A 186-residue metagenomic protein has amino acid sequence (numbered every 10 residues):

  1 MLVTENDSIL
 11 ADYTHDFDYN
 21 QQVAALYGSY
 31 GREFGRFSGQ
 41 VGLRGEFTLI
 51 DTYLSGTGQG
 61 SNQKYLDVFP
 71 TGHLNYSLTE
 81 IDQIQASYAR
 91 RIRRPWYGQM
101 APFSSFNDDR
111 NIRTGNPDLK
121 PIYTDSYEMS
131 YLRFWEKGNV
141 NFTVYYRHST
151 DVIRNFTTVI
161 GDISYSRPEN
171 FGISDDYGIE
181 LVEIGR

Functional and structural regions predicted by a protein language model:
M1, G39-L43, P70, I84-A86 (+2 more regions): Transmembrane beta-strands of outer-membrane beta-barrel proteins
L10-T14, N20-V23, K120, W135 (+1 more regions): Outer membrane beta-barrel strand-and-loop segments of large Gram-negative receptors, especially TonB-dependent
F17, S55-Y65, N116-K120, N170-G172: Outer-membrane beta-barrel proteins
Q21-G58, Y65-T71: Surface-exposed extracellular loop regions of Gram-negative outer-membrane beta-barrel proteins
Y27-S29, T71-H73, D118, E128-S130 (+1 more regions): Outer-membrane beta-barrel architecture
E33, R44-T48, N75, A89-R91 (+2 more regions): Outer-membrane beta-barrel pore domains and translocons
F34-F37, S77-I81, T124, F134-G138 (+2 more regions): Outer-membrane beta-barrel channels and translocator barrels
L49-I50, E80-S126, Y146-E169: Surface-exposed extracellular loop regions of Gram-negative outer-membrane beta-barrel proteins, predominantly
